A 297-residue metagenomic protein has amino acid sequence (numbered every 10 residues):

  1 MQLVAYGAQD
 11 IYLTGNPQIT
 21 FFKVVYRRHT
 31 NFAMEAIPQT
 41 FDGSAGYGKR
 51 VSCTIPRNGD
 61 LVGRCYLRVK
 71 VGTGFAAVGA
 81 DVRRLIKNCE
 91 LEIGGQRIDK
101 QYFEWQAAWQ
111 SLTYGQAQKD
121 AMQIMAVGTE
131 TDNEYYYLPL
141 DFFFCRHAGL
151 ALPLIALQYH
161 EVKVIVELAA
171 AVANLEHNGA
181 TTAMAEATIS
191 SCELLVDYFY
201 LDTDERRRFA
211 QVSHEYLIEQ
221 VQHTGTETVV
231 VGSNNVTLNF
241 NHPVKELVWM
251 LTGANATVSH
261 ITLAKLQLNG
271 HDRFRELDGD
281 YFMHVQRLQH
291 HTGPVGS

Functional and structural regions predicted by a protein language model:
M1-S297: Short, low-complexity Pro/Thr/Gly
